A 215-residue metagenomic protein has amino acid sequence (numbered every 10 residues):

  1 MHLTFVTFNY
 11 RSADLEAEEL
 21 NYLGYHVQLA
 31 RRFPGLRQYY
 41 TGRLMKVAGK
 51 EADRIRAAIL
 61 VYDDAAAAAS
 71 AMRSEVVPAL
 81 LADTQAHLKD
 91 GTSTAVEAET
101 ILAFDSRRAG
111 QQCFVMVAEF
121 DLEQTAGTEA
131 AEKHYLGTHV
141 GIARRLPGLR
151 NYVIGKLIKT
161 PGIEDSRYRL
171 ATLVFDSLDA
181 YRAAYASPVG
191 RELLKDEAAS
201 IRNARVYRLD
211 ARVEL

Functional and structural regions predicted by a protein language model:
M1-L215: Macromolecular interaction modules
